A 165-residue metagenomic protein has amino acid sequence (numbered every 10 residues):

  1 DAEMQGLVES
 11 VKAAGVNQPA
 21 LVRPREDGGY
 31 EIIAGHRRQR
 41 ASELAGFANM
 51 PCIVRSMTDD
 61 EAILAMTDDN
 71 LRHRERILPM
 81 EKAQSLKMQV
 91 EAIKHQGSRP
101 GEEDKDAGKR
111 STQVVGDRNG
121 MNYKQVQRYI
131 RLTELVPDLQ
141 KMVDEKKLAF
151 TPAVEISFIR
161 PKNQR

Functional and structural regions predicted by a protein language model:
D1-R55, A62-R76: Short, charged/polar connector segments at secondary-structure boundaries
E26, M57-T58, R131, F158: Positions that flank functional sites
H36-R37, T58, E81, I130: Short beta->alpha linker loops
R38, L135, N163: Short phosphate-engaging motifs
D60-A62, A149: Short, conserved phosphate-binding/catalytic loop or strand-edge motifs used in phosphoryl-/nucleotidyl-transfer
H73-I159: Alpha-helical interaction elements
I159-R165: A short, Lys/Arg-enriched interface patch at domain edges and termini
